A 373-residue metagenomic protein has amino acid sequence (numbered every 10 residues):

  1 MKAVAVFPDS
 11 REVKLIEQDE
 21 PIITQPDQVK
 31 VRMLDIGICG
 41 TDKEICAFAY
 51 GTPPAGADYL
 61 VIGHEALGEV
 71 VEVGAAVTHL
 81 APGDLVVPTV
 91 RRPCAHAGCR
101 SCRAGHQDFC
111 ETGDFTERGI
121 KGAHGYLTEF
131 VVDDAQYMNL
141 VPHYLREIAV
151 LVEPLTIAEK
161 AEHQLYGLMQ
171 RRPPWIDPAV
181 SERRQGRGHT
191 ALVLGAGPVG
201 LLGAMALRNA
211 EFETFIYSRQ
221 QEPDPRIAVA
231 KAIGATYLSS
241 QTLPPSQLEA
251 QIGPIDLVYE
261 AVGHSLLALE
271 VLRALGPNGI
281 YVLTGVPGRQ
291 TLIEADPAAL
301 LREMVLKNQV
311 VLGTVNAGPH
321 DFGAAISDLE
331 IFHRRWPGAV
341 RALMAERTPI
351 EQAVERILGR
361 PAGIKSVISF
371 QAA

Functional and structural regions predicted by a protein language model:
M1, L269-L272, G318-A373: C-terminal hydrophobic helical "lid"/dimerization subdomain of Rossmann-like NAD(P)H-dependent oxidoreductases
P21-I36, G51-R100, P142-Y144: Glycine-rich beta-strand-centered segment in the early N-terminal region that forms part of a ligand/cofactor-binding
I22-I23, Y59, H79, L151-P154 (+2 more regions): Residue-level "contact hotspot" at macromolecular interaction interfaces
A95-T190: NAD(P)H dinucleotide-binding glycine-rich loop of Rossmann-like/cofactor-binding domains, especially the beta1-alpha1
I157, V199, E222: Hydrophobic/small residue at the entry helix of a nucleotide-binding pocket
W175-A179, R183-A196, R208-E270: Adenosine-nucleotide cofactor-binding segment
S265-I331, F370-A373: Glycine-rich phosphate-binding loop and adjacent beta-alpha segment of Rossmann(oid) nucleotide-cofactor-binding
